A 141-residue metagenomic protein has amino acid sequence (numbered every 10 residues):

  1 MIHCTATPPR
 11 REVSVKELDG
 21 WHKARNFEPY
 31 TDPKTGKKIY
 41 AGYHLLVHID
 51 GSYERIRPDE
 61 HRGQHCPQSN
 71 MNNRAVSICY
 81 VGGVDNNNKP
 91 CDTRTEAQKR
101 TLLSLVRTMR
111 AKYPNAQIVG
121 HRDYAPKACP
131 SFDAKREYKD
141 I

Functional and structural regions predicted by a protein language model:
M1-H61: Short, conserved "active-site rim" segments that organize catalytic pockets and cofactor/ligand binding
M1-T5, P58, N73-V76, G83-I141: Basic/polar, cationic surfaces and motifs that engage anionic cell-wall and phosphate/carboxylate ligands
T31, Q64, S104: Residue-level detector of functional hotspots within protein domains
A41-G42, I49, N72-R74, P114: Residues that flank catalytic or metal-binding motifs in active/ligand-binding sites
H44, Y53, H65, V84-D85 (+1 more regions): Compositionally biased, intrinsically disordered low-complexity regions
H65-N73: Short glycine/proline-enriched loop/turn "hinge" motifs that connect secondary-structure elements and lie
